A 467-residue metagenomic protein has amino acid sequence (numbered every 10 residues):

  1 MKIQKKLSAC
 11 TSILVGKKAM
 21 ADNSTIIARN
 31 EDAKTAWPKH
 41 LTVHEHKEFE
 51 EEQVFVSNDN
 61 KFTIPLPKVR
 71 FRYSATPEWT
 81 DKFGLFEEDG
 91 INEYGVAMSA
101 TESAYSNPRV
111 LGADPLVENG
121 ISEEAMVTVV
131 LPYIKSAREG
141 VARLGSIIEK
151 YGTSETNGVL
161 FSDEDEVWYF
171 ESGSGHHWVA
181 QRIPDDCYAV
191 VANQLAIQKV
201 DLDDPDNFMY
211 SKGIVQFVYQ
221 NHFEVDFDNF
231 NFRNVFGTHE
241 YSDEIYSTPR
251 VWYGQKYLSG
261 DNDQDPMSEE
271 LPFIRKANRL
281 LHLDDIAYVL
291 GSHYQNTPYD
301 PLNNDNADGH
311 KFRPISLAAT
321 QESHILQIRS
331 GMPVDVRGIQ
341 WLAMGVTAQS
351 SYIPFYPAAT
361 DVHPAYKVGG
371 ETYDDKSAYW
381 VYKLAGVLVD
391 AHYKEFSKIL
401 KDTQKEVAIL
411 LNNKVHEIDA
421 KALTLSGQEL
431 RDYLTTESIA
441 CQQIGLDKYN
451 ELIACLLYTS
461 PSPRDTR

Functional and structural regions predicted by a protein language model:
I3-E123, R143-S268: A contiguous strand-loop segment
K68-R72, V141, L302-H310: Short Pro/Gly-enriched beta-strand edge/turn motifs at strand-loop
P115-L116, M126-Y133: Second-shell loop/turn segments in exported
Y133-A142, S146-E155, R279, N296 (+1 more regions): Secondary-structure boundary elements
V225, F230-S323, Q327, G331: Glycine-rich, aromatic-lined ligand/substrate-binding cores of catalytic and carbohydrate-binding domains
D305-A422: Substrate-recognition/cap regions that form aromatic- and gly/pro-loop-enriched pockets for small-molecule ligands
Y458-R467: Single conserved hydrophobic/aromatic residue that forms the stacking wall/gate of nucleotide- or nucleobase-binding
